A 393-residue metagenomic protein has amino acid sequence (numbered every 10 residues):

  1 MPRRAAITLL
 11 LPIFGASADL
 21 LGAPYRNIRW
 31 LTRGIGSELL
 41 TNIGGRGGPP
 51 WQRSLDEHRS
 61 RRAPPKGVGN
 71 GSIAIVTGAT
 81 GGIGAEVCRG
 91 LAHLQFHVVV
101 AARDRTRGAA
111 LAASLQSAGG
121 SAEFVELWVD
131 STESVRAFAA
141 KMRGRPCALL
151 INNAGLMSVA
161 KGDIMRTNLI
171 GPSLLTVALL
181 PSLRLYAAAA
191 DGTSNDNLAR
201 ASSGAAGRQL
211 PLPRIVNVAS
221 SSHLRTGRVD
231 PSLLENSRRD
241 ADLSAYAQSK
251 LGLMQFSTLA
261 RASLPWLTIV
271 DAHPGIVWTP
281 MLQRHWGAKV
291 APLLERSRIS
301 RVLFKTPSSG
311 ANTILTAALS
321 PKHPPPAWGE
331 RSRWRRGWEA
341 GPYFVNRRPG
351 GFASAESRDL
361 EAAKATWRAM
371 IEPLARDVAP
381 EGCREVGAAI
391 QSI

Functional and structural regions predicted by a protein language model:
A6-I7: N-terminal export leaders
L11-P12: Hydrophobic membrane-insertion alpha-helices, especially the h-region of bacterial N-terminal signal peptides
A16-L20: N-terminal chloroplast transit peptides
G22-Q283, A375-I390: Rossmann-fold NAD(P)H-dependent dehydrogenase/reductase core
W30, S297-G351, L360-A362: C-terminal helical subdomain
N236-S237, A288-S300: A short C-terminal helix-loop "cap" of Rossmann-like NAD(P)-dependent dehydrogenase/epimerase domains
A355-I393: C-terminal amphipathic/interface module of NAD(P)-dependent oxidoreductases and related NAD-binding regulators
